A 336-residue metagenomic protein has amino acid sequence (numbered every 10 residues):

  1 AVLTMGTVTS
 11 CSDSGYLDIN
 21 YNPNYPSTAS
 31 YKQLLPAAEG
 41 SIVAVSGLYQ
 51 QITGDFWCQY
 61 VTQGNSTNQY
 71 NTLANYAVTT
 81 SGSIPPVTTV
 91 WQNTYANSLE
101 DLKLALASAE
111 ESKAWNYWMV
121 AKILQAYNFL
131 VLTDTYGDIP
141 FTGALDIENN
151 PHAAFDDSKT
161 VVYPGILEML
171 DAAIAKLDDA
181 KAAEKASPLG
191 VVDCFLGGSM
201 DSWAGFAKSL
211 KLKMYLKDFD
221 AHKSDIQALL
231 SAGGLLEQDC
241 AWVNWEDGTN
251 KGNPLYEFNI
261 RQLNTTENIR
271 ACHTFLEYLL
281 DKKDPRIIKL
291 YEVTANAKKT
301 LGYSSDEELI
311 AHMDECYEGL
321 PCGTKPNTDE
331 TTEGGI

Functional and structural regions predicted by a protein language model:
A1-L3: Sec-dependent N-terminal signal peptides
G6-S10: C-terminal motif of bacterial Sec signal peptides marking the signal peptidase cleavage site
C11-N68, N93-A96, L104, E111: Membrane-proximal, proline-rich intrinsically disordered regions
T28-K32, N65-L124, N128-I336: Structured, solvent-exposed acidic/aromatic patches
